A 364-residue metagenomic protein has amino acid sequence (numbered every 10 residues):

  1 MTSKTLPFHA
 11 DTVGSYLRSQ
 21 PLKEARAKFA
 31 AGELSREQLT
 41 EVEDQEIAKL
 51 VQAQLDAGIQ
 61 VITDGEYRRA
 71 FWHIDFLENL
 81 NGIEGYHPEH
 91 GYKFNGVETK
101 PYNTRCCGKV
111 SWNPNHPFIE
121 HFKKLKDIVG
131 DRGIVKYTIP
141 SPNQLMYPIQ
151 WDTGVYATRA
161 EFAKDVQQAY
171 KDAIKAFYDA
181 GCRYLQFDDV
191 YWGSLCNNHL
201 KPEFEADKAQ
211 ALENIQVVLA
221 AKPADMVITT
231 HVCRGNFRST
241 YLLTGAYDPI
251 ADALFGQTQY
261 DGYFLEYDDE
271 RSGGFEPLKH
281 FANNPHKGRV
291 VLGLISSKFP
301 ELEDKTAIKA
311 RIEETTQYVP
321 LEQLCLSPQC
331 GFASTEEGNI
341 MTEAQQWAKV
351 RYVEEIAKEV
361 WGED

Functional and structural regions predicted by a protein language model:
M1-D364: Domain-level signal for soluble alpha/beta catalytic cores
